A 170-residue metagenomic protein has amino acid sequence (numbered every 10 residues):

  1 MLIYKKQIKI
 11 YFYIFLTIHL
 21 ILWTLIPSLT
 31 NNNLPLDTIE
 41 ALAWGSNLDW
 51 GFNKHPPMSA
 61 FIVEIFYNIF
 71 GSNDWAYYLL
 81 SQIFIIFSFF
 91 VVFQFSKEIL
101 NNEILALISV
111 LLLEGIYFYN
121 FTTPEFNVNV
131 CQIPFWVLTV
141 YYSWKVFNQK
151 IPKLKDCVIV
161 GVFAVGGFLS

Functional and structural regions predicted by a protein language model:
M1-W23: Start-transfer (signal-anchor) and selected internal transmembrane alpha helices of multi-pass inner/ER membrane
I26-A41, W50-I65, G71-A76: Extracytoplasmic catalytic/substrate-binding loops of multi-pass membrane glycan-assembly enzymes
N47, K155-S170: Membrane-interface alpha helices of multi-pass inner-membrane proteins
V63-Y67, L80-V91, I116, Q132-F135: Transmembrane alpha-helices of multi-pass, membrane-embedded glycan-processing enzymes that use lipid-linked
Q82-I86, S109, N129-S143, C157-V160: Alpha-helical transmembrane segments of multi-pass membrane proteins
K97-L100, T139-C157: Membrane-interface transmembrane helices that cradle and orient dolichyl/undecaprenyl
A106-E114, A164, F168: Short helix- or helix-capping micro-motifs that position conserved polar/aromatic residues at function-defining sites
F121-C131: Short acidic/glycine- and proline-prone juxtamembrane loop motifs at membrane-interface regions of multi-pass membrane
